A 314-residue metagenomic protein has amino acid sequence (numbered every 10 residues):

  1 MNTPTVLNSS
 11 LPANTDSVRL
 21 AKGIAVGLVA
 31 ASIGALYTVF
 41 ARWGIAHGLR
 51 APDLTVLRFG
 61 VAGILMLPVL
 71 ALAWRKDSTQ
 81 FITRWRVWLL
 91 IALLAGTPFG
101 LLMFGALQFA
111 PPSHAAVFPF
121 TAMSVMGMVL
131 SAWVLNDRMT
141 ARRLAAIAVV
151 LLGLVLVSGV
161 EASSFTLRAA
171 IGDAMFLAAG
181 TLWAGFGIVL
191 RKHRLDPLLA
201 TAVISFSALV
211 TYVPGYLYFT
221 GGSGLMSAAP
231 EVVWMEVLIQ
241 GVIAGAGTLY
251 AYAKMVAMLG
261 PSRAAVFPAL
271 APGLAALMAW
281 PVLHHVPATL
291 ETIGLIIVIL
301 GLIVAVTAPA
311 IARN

Functional and structural regions predicted by a protein language model:
N2-L57, A162-K192, V210-P214: Glycine-/small-residue-enriched transmembrane alpha-helix faces in small-molecule transporters and effluxers
N2-L7, G23, L49-P98, V125-S131 (+5 more regions): Transmembrane alpha-helices of multi-pass small-molecule transport proteins
R19-G23, G48-V56, Q80-R86, G159-G180 (+2 more regions): Juxtamembrane helix-entry segments on the extracytoplasmic side of multipass membrane proteins
I24-L28, T83-I91, M139-L151, D173 (+2 more regions): Cytoplasmic-side transmembrane-helix entry/capping segments in multi-pass membrane proteins
A31-A35, I91-G100, M123-S124, S158 (+5 more regions): Transmembrane alpha-helical core positions of polytopic small-molecule transporters
I33-T38, L70-P119, L156, G241-L259: Specific transmembrane alpha-helical segments of multi-pass solute transporters/efflux pumps, especially DMT/EamA
D53-I64, M103-R138, A179, P261-P281: Specific alpha-helical transmembrane segments that line the substrate/conduction pathway and gating interfaces
M66, R142-E161, Y212, A269 (+2 more regions): Hydrophobic transmembrane alpha-helices of multi-pass small-molecule transport proteins
